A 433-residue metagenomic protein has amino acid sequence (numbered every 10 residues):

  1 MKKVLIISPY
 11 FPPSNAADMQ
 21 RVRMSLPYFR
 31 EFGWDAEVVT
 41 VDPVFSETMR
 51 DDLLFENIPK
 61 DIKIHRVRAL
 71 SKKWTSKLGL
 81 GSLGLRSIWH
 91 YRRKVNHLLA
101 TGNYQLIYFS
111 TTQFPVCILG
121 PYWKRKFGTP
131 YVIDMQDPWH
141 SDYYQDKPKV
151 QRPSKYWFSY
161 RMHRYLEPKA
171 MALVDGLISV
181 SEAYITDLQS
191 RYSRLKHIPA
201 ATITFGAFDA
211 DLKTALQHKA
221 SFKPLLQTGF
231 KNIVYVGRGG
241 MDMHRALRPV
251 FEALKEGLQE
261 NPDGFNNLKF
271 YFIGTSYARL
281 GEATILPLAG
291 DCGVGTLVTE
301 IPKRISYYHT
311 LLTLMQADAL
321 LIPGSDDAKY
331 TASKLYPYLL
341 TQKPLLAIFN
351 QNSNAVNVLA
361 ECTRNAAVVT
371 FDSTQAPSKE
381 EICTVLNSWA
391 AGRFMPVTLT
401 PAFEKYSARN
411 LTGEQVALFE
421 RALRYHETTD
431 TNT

Functional and structural regions predicted by a protein language model:
M1-K63, G176, G257, T412 (+1 more regions): N-terminal subdomain of nucleotide-sugar transferases
P9, S71-G81, G102, T129-R164: Acceptor-binding helix/loop patch of EC 2.4 sugar-transfer enzymes, predominantly nucleotide-sugar-dependent
V38-L99: A conserved catalytic-core segment of Leloir-type glycosyltransferases
H140, W157-H218: Donor nucleotide-sugar binding/catalytic pocket of nucleotide-sugar-dependent glycosyltransferases
D175, L297, L312-A328: Acidic donor-binding loop of glycosyltransferase active sites
P224-H244, F251-E252, L411: Conserved donor-binding/catalytic core segment of Leloir-type glycosyltransferases
N267, F272-R304: Nucleotide-activated donor-binding/catalytic signature segment of Leloir-type glycosyltransferases, i.e., the conserved
F371-R421: A charged, aromatic-enriched C-terminal amphipathic alpha-helix characteristic of glycosyltransferases across folds
